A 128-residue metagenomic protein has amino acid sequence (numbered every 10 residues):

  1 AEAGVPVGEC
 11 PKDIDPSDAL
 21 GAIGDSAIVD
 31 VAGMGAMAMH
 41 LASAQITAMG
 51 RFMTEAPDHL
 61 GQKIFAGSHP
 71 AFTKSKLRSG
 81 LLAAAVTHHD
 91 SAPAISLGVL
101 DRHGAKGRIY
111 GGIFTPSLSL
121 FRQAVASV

Functional and structural regions predicted by a protein language model:
A1-V128: Anaerobic metallocofactor- and corrinoid-dependent redox/one-carbon enzyme cores, especially those from methanogenesis
